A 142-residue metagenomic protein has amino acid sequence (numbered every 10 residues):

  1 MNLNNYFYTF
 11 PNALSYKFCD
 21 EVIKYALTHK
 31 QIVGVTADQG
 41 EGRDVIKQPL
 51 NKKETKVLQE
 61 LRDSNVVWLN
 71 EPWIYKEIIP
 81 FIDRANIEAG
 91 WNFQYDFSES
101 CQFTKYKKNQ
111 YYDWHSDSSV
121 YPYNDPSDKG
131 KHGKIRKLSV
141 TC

Functional and structural regions predicted by a protein language model:
M1-C142: Fe(II)/2-oxoglutarate oxygenase catalytic core
